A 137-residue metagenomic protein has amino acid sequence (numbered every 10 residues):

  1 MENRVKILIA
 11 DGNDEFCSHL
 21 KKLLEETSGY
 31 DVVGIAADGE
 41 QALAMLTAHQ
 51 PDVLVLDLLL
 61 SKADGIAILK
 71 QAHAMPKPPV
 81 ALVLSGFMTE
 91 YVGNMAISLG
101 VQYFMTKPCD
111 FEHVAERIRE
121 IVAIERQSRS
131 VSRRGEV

Functional and structural regions predicted by a protein language model:
N3-F16, L20-L24: Conserved acidic segment of CheY-like receiver
D38-Q41, D64-A67: Acidic catalytic/metal-coordinating carboxylates
H49-V55, L60: Active-site beta3 strand of CheY-like receiver
I66-K77: Short amphipathic alpha-helix used as the core "switch/output" element in two-component signaling
A67, M88-M105: Alpha4 helix (beta4-alpha4-beta5 surface) of REC/receiver domains from two-component response regulators
Y91, C109-V122: C-terminal output helix
A123-V137: CheY-like receiver
